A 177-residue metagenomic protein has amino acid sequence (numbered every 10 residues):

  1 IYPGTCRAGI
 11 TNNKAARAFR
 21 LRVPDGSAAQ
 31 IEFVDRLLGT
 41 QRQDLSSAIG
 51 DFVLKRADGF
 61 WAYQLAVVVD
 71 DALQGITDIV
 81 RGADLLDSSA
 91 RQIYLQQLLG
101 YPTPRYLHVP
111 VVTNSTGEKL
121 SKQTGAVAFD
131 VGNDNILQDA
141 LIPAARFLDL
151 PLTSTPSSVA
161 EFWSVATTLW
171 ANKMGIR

Functional and structural regions predicted by a protein language model:
I1-G132: Active-site cores that bind ATP or allylic diphosphates and position pyrophosphate for catalysis
A16, P24-A28, E118-R177: Non-catalytic terminal extensions that flank enzyme cores
